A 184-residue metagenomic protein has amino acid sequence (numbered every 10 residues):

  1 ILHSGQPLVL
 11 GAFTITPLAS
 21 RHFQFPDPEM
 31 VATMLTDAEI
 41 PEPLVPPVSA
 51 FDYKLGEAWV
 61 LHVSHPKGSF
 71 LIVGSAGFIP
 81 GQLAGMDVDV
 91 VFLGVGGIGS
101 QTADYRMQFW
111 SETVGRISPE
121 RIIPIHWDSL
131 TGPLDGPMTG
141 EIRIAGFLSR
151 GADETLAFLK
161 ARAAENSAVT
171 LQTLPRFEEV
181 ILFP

Functional and structural regions predicted by a protein language model:
I1-P7, A84-G85, S111-P184: Binuclear metal-ion centers of metallo-dependent hydrolases, dominated by the metallo-beta-lactamase
H3-G85, R176-P184: Core dinuclear metal-dependent hydrolase active-site scaffold
V45-A50, L93-G99: Surface-exposed cleft-lining segments at the edges of enzyme active sites
D52-K54, A103, A152: A conditional alpha-helix N-cap/helix-loop micro-motif detector
G56-E57, R106-M107, T155: Amphipathic coiled-coil/heptad-repeat helices and related helical stalk/stem segments that mediate oligomerization
L71-A76, V91-G96, T102, R121-W127 (+1 more regions): Active-site neighborhood of phospho(di)ester-bond hydrolases with catalytic His/Asp-centered motifs
A76-P80, R106-E112: Alpha-helical scaffolding within the catalytic cores of extracellular/periplasmic polymer-degrading hydrolases
S100-A103, G132-L134: Extracytoplasmic/secreted cell-surface and envelope-processing proteins
